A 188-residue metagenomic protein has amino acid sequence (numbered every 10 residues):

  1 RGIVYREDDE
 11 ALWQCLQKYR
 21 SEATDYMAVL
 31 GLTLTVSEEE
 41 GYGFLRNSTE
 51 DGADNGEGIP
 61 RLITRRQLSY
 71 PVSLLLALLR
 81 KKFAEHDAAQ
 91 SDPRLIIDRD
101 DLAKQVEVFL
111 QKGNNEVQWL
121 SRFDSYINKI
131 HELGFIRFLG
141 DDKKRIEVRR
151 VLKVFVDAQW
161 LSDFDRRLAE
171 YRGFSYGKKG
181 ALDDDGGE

Functional and structural regions predicted by a protein language model:
R1-R61: Eukaryotic partner-binding/assembly regions in large regulatory complexes
V4-A11, A89-E107: Short acidic, hydrophobic short linear motifs in intrinsically disordered regions
C15-A23, N114-E132: Short amphipathic alpha-helical interaction segments
V29-V36, I127, H131-D142: A short, conserved structural fragment
G41-R46, R137-Q159: Accessory beta->alpha helical hairpin/"wing" motif in late/C-terminal subdomains of nucleic-acid enzymes
A53-R66, V151-E188: Short, amphipathic alpha-helical interaction segments positioned at domain boundaries
E57-I96: Short alpha-helical segments that sit at the start of domains
K104-V117: A contiguous pocket-lining binding segment that forms or flanks enzyme active sites
